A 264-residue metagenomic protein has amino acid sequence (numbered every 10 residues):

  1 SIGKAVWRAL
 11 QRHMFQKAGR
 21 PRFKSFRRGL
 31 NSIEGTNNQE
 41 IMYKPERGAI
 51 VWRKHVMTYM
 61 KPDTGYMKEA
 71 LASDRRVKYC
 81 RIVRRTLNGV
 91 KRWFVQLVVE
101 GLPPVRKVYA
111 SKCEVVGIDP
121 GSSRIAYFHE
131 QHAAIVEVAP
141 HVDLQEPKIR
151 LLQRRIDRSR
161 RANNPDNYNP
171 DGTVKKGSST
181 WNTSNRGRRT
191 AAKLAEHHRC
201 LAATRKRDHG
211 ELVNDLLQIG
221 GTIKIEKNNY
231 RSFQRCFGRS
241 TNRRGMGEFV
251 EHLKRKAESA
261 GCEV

Functional and structural regions predicted by a protein language model:
S1-N88, R243: Acidic carboxylate diad motif detector
K91-V264: Positively charged, helix-rich recognition surfaces that bind polyanionic ligands
